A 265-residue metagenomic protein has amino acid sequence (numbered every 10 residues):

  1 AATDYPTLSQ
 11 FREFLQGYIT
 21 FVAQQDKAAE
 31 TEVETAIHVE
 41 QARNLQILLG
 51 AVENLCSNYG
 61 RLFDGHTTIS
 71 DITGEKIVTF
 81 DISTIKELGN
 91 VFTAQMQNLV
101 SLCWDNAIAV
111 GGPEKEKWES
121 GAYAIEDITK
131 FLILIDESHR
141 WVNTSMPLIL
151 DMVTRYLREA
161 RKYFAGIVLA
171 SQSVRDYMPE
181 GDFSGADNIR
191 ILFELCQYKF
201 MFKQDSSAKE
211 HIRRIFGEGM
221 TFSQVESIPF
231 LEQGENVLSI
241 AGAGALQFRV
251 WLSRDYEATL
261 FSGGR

Functional and structural regions predicted by a protein language model:
A1-A165, L238-I240: P-loop NTPase motor domains
Y5, S253-T259: Acidic, Mg2+-coordinating catalytic modules of nucleic-acid enzymes
F11-Y18, L45-V52, Y59, V174 (+4 more regions): Generic structural signal of hydrophobic/aromatic residues within well-ordered alpha-helices of folded domains
T68, S83-K86, S138-R140, V174-R175 (+3 more regions): Short, glycine-/Ser/Thr-/acidic-enriched flexible segments
N90, A258-G263: Long, compositionally biased intrinsically disordered regions
Q95-L99, F216-G217, D255: Short, solvent-exposed amphipathic alpha-helical segments in soluble enzyme and RNA/protein-processing domains
S145-W251: Conserved ATP-driven motor cores of ASCE-family P-loop NTPases powering translocation/secretion/packaging/pilus
L252, G264-R265: A short N-terminal beta->alpha junction/helix N-cap motif
